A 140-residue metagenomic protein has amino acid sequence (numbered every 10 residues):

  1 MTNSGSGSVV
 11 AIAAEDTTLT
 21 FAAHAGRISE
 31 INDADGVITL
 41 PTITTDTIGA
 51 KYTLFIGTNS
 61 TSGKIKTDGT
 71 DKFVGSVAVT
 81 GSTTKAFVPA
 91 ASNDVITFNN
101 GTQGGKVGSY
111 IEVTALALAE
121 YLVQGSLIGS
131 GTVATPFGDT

Functional and structural regions predicted by a protein language model:
M1-F87, L118-T140: Exposed extracellular interaction/assembly regions and N-terminal maturation sites
V88-S109: Structured beta-strand segments within beta-sheet-rich domains
